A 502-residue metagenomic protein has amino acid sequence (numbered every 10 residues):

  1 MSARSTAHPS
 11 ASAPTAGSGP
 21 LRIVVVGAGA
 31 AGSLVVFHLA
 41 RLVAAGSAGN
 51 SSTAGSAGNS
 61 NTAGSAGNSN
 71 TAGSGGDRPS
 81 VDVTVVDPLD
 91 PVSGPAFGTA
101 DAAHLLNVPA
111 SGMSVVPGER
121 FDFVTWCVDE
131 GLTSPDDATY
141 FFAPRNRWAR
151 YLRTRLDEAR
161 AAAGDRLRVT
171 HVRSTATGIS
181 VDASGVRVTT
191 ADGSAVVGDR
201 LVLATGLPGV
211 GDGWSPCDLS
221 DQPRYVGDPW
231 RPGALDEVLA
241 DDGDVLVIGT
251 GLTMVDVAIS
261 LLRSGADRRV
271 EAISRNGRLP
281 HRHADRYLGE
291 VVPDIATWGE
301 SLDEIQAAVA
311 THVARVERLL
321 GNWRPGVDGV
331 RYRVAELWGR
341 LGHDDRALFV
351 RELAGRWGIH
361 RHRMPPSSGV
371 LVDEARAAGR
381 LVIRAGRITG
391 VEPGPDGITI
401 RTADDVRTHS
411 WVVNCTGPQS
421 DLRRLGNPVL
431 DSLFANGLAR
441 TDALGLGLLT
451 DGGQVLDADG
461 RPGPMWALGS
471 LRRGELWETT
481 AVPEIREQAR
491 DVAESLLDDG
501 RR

Functional and structural regions predicted by a protein language model:
S2-G46, G76-D90, P95, T99 (+2 more regions): Flavin (primarily FAD) cofactor-binding/catalytic cores of flavoenzymes
S47-S74: Long, intrinsically disordered low-complexity tandem-repeat segments
S52, R501-R502: A short, highly charged, low-complexity intrinsically disordered segment
A57, A66, V128-G131, L156 (+2 more regions): Short linear sequence elements within intrinsically disordered, low-complexity coil regions
P88-T133: Redox-cofactor-proximal catalytic regions of oxidoreductases
E119-E130, G213, S301, I305 (+1 more regions): Secondary-structure junction/capping motif
